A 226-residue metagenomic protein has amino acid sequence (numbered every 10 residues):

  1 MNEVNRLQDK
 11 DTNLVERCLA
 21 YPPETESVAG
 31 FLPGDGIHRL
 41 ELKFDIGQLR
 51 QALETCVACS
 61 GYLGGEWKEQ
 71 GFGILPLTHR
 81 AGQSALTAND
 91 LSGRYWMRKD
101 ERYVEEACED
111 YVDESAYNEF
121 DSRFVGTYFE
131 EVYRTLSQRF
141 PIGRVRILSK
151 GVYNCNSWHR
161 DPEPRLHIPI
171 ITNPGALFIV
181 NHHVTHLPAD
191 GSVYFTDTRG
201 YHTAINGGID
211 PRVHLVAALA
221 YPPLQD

Functional and structural regions predicted by a protein language model:
M1-W158: Fe(II)/2-oxoglutarate oxygenase catalytic core
D35-R39, E163-R165, H214: Intrinsic-disorder/low-complexity, polar/charged segments enriched in Ser/Thr/Lys/Arg/Asp/Glu/Gln
G143, P162-P164, P211: Residues that flank catalytic or metal-binding motifs in active/ligand-binding sites
R146-L148, P169, I179, I205 (+1 more regions): Residues in well-ordered beta-strands of folded domains
S149, R160-A176: Short, conserved beta-strand element in jelly-roll/cupin
N156-H159, A176-F178, L187, T196-G208: Short beta-strand His + acidic residue motifs that chelate non-heme Fe in jelly-roll/DSBH and cupin folds
L166-P169, V193-F195, I209-D226: A short hydrophobic beta-strand segment most commonly corresponding to one strand of the jelly-roll/cupin
P169-A189: A short beta-strand-loop-beta hairpin characteristic of the jelly-roll/cupin
